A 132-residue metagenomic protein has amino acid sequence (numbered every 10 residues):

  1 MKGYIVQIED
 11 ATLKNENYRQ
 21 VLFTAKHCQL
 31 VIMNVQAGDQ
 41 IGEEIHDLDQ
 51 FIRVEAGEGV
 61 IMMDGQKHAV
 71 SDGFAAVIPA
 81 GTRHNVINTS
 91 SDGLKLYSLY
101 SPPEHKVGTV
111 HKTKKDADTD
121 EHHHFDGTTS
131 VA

Functional and structural regions predicted by a protein language model:
M1-H27, H111-A132: A short, N-terminal "cap"/entry segment at the start of jelly-roll beta-barrel domains of the cupin/DSBH fold
N15-E16, V31-H46: Conserved short histidine dyad/triad with adjacent acidic residue
K26-C28, A37, D47, Q66 (+2 more regions): A generic "binding-loop/recognition-motif" signal
D49-G59, D64: Glycine- and acidic-residue-biased ligand/ion/polar-headgroup-sensing regions
Q66-A80: Short acidic-glycine-tyrosine-enriched beta hairpin
A80-K106: Ligand-binding loop in jelly-roll beta-barrel domains
